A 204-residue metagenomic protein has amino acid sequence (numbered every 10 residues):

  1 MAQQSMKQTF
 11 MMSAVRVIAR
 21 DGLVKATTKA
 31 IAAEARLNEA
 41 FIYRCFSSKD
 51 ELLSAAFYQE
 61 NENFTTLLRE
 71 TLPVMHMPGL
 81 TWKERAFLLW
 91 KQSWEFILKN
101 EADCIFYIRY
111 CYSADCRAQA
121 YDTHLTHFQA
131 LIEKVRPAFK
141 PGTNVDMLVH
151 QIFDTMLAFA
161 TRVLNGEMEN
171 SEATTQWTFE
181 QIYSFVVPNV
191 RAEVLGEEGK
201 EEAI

Functional and structural regions predicted by a protein language model:
M6-V15, I31, A56-E60, F64 (+1 more regions): Generic hydrophobic, amphipathic alpha-helix propensity
T9, V17-E51, A55: Helix-turn-helix
S13, V17, Q92, F96 (+1 more regions): Amphipathic alpha-helical interface segments
A30, T81-R85, N144: A conserved beta-strand->loop->alpha-helix hinge within the catalytic CA
F46, R109-A114: Short helix-capping/turn signature of helix-turn-helix
A55, E70-K99, I152: Hydrophobic alpha-helical connector segments
E62-E70, E95, A114-K140, D146-D154 (+2 more regions): Amphipathic alpha-helical packing segments from all-alpha helical-bundle domains
I105, R109, V135-S184, E193-I204: Hydrophobic/aromatic-rich alpha-helical bundle segments in the mid-to-C-terminal region
